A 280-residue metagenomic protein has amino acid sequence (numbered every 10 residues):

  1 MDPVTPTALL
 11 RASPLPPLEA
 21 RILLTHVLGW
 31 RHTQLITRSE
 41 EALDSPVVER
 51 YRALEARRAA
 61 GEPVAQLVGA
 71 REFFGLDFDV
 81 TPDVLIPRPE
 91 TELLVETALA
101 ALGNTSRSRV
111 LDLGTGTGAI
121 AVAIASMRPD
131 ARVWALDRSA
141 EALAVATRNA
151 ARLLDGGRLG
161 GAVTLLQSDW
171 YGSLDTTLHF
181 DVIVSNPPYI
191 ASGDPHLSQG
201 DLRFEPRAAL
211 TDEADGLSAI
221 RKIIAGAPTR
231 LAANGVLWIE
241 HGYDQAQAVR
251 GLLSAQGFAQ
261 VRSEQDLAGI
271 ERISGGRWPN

Functional and structural regions predicted by a protein language model:
M1-P17: Non-catalytic nucleic-acid substrate-recognition regions in nucleic-acid-modifying enzymes
I22-A100: Conserved AdoMet
L23, G61, T91, I120 (+6 more regions): Residue-level signal for inorganic ion chemistry
D77, R132, A162-T164, A259-R262: Conserved beta-strand segments of alpha/beta enzyme cores
L93-H196: Conserved SAM/SAH cofactor-binding pocket of Class I
A98, I124, D201, I223-A227: Class I S-adenosylmethionine-dependent transferase superfamily signal
P188-A219: Mobile active-site "lid"/loop adjacent to the S-adenosyl-L-methionine
A214-G276: Conserved Class I SAM-dependent methyltransferase catalytic core
